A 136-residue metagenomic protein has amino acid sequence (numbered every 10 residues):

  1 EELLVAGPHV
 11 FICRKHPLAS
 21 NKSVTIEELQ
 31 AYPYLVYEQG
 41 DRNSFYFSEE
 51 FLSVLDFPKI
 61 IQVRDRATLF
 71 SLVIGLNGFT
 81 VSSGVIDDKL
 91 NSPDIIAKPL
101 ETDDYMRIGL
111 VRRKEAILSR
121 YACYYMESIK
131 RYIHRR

Functional and structural regions predicted by a protein language model:
E1-E2, A6-G7, N21, T68-I117: Beta-alpha-beta core module
E1-E2, Y34, I60-Q62, A97: Conserved beta-strand scaffold positions in the cores of enzyme catalytic domains, especially in NTP/NDP-utilizing
E1-P8, I12-Y34, E38: Flexible hinge/capping segments at coil-to-helix
R14, E38-R42, G84, R113-K114: Structural motif
I26, Y32-L55, L118-C123, R136: Secondary-structure junction motif
E27, R107, V111-R136: Extended ligand-binding regions for polar small-molecule ligands
F45, D65-A67: Conserved glycosyltransferase catalytic-site signature
F51-I60, D94-I95: A local structural motif
